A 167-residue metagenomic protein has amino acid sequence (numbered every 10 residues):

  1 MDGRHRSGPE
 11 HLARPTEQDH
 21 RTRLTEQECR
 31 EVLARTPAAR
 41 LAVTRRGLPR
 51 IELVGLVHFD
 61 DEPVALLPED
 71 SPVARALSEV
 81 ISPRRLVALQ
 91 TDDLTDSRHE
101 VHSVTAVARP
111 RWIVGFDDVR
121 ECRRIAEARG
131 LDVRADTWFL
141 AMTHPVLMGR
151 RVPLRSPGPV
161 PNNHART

Functional and structural regions predicted by a protein language model:
D2-S7, H11, A88-T167: Charged, gly/pro-rich active-site loop segments
L12-R40: Short, basic/aromatic recognition patches
L24-E26, D70-R75, R123: Charged, amphipathic alpha-helical segments
A34-T36, I51, H58-D60, I81-L86 (+2 more regions): Short connector loops at helix/strand junctions that flank enzyme active sites, especially segments positioning acidic
T36-D70, L89: Short beta-strand segments
L48, S71-V73, T95-D96, M148: Short, catalytically relevant binding-site loops at active-site mouths
F59-D61, P72-R75, G158-V160: A short local loop/turn or secondary-structure capping micro-motif enriched for an aromatic residue
V64-L86, D92-L94: Helix-adjacent hinge/juxtasegments
